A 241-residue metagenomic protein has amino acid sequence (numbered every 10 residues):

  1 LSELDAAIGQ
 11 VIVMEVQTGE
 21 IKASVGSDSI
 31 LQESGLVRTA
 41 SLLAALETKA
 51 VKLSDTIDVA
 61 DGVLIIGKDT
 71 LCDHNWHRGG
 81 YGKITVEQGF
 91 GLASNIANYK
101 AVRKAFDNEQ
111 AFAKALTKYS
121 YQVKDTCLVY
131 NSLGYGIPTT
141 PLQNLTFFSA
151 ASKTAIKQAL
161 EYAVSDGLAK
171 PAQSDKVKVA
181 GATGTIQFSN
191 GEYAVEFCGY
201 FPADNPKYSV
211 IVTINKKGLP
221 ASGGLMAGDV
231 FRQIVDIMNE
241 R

Functional and structural regions predicted by a protein language model:
L1, A45, L116, M238-N239: Hydrophobic alpha-helix position signal
L1-G9: Conserved, well-ordered alpha-helix/loop/beta-strand core segments that scaffold catalytic motifs
I8-S29, E33-S34, A44-K216, G223: Beta-lactam-recognizing serine transpeptidase/beta-lactamase-like catalytic domain environment
L36, A40: Active-site His/Glu-centered metal-binding helix of metallohydrolases
G228-R241: Short, gly/Ser/Thr-rich active-site loops of penicillin-recognizing serine hydrolases
